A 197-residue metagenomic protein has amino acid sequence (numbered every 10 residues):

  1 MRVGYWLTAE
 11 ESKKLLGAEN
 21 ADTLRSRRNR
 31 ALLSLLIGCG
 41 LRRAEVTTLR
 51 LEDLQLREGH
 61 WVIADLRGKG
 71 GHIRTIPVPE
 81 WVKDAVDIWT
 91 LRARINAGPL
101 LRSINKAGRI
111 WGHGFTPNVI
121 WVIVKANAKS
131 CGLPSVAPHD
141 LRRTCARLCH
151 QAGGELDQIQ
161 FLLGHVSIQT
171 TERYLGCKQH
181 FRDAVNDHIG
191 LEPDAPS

Functional and structural regions predicted by a protein language model:
M1-S197: Conserved catalytic core of the tyrosine transesterase superfamily
